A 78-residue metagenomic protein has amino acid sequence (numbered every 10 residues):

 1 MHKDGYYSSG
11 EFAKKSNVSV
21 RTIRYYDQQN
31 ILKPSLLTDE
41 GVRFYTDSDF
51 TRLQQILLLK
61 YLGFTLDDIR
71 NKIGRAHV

Functional and structural regions predicted by a protein language model:
M1-N71: Basic helix-turn-helix/winged-helix DNA-binding cores and closely related short helical interaction motifs
A76-V78: Conserved small/polar residues in nucleotide/adenosyl-binding loops
